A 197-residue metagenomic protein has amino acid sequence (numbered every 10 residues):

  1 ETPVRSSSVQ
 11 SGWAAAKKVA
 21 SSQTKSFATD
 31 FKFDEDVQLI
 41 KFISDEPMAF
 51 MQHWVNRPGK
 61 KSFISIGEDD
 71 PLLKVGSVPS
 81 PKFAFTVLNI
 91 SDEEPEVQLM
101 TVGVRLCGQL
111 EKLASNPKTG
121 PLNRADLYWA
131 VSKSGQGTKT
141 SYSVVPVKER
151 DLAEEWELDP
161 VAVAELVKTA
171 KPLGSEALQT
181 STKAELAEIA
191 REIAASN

Functional and structural regions predicted by a protein language model:
E1-P121, E165-N197: OB-fold ssDNA-binding interfaces and closely related basic DNA-contact patches used across DNA replication/repair
V87-N89, V131-K133, P146: Hydrophobic side chains in beta-strands
T119-Y142: Elongated alpha-helical scaffolds
S134-V161: OB-fold/S1-family single-stranded nucleic acid-binding modules
